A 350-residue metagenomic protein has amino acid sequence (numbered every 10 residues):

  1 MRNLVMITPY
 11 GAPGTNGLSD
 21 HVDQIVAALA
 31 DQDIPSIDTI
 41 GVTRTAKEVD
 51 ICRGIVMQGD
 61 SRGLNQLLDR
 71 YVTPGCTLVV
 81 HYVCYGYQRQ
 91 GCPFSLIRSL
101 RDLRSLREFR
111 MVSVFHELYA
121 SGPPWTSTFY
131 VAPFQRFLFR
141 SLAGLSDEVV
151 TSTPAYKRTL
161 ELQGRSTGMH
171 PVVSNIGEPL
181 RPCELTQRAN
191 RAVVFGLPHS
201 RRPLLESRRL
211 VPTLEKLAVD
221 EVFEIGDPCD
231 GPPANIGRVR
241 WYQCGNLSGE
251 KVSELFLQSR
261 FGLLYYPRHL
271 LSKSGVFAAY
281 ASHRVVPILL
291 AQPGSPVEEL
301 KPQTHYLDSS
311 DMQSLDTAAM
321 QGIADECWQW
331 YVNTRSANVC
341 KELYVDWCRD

Functional and structural regions predicted by a protein language model:
M1-A46, D50, T73, E148 (+1 more regions): N-terminal subdomain of nucleotide-sugar transferases
G17-D20, D311-R349: A charged, aromatic-enriched C-terminal amphipathic alpha-helix characteristic of glycosyltransferases across folds
R101-S105, F129-V149: Membrane-proximal helix-turn-helix segments that form the acceptor-binding/catalytic region of lipid-linked
A143-R188, F195: Donor nucleotide-sugar binding/catalytic pocket of nucleotide-sugar-dependent glycosyltransferases
T186-A234, G249: Conserved catalytic-core segment of nucleotide-activated headgroup transferases in glycan assembly
P228, V239-F256: Conserved active-site histidine-acidic residue motif and adjacent donor-binding/catalytic loop of glycosyltransferases
F256-L271, V285: Acidic donor-binding loop of glycosyltransferase active sites
L264-A279, L290-E299: Nucleotide-sugar-dependent
